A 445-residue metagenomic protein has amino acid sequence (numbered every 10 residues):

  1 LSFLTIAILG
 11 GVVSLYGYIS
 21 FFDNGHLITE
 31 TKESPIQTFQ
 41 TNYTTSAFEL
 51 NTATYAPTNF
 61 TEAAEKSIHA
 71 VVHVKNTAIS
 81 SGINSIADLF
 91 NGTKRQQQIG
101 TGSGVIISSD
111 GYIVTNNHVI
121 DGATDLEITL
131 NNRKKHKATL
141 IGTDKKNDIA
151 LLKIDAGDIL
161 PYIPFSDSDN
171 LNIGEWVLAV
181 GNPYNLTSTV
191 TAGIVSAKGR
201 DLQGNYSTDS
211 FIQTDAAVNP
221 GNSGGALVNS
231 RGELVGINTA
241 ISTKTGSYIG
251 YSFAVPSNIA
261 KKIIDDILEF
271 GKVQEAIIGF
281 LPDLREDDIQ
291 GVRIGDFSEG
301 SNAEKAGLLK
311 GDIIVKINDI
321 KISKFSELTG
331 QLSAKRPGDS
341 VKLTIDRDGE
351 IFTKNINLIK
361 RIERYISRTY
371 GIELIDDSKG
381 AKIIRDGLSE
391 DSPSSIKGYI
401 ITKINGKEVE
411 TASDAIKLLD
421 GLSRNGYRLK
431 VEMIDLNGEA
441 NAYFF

Functional and structural regions predicted by a protein language model:
L1-I36, T139, K153, N172 (+2 more regions): C-terminal recognition in membrane/secretory proteostasis and scaffolding
S2-I6, Q96-G104, I163-S166, Q213-V228 (+2 more regions): Gly/Ser-rich catalytic serine loop of serine hydrolases
D23-I113, V119-E127, K134-K135, K146 (+5 more regions): Glycine-biased strand-turn-strand hairpin within the trypsin-fold
H73, S108, V114, E127 (+5 more regions): Hydrophobic beta-strand signal
T77, H118, W176, N182-P183 (+4 more regions): Short, surface-exposed secondary-structure boundary micro-motifs
Q98, A123-L126, L160, V180-I194 (+3 more regions): Active-site loop architecture of trypsin-fold serine endopeptidases
T101, I106-S188, Q290, E304 (+3 more regions): Conserved active-site neighborhood of the chymotrypsin/trypsin-like protease fold
G102, K134-H136, P161, T191 (+4 more regions): Short beta-strand segments
